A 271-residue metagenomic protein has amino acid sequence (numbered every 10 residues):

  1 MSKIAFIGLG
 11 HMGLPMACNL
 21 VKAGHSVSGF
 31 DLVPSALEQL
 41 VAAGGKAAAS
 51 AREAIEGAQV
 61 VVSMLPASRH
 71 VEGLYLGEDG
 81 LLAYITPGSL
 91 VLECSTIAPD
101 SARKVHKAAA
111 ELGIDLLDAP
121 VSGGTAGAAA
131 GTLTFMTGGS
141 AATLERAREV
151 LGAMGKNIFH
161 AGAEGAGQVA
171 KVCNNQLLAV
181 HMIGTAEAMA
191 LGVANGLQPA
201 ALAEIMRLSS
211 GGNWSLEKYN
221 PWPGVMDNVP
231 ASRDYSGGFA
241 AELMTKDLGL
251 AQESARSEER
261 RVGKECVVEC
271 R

Functional and structural regions predicted by a protein language model:
M1-M64, S89, T125, H160: NAD(P)+-binding Rossmann beta1-loop-alpha1 motif at the extreme N-terminus of oxidoreductases
I4, L9, T96-Q176: Rossmann-fold dinucleotide-binding core
M12, M16, M64, C94 (+4 more regions): Methionine-biased hydrophobic packing positions in alpha-helices, especially within tandem helical repeat solenoids
V27, A47, D115-L117, I158 (+1 more regions): Hydrophobic beta-strand scaffold residues
A51-D115: Rossmann-fold NAD(P) dinucleotide-binding segment
A166-R261: Helical "substrate-binding/catalytic lid" subdomain of Rossmann-like NAD(P)-dependent dehydrogenases/reductases
G263-R271: Positively charged, low-complexity/disordered segments
